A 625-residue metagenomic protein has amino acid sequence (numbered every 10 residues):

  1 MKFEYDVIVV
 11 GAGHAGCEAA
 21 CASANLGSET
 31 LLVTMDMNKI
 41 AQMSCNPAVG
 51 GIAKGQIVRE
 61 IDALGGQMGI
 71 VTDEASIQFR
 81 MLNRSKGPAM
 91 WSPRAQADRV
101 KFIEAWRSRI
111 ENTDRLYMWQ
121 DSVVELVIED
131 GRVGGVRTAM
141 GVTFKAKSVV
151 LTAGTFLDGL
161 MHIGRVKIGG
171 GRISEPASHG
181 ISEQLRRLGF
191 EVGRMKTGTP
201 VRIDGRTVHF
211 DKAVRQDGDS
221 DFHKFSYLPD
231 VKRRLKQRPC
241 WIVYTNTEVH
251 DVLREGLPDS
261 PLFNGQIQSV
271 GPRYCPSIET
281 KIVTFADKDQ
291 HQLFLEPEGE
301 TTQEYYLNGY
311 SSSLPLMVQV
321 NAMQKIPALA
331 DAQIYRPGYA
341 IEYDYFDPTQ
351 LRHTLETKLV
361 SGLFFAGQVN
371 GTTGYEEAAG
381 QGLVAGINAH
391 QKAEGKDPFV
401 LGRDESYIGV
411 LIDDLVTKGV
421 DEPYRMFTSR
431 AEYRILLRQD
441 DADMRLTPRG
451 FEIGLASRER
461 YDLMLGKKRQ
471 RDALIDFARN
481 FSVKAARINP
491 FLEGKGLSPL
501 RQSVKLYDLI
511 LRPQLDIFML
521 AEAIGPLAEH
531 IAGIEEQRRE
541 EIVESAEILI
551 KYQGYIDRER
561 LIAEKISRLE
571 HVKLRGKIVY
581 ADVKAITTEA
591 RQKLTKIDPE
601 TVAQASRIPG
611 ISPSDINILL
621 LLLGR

Functional and structural regions predicted by a protein language model:
K2-A15: Beta1/beta-strand and adjacent pyrophosphate-binding region of the FAD-binding site in flavoprotein oxidoreductases
F3-Y5, A139-S148: Core beta-strand elements of the Rossmann-like FAD/NAD(P) dinucleotide-binding domain in flavoenzyme oxidoreductases
V10, T143-G154: Short hydrophobic core segments
C21-E125, M140, T152-R172, P176 (+3 more regions): Conserved N-terminal/central alpha/beta ligand/cofactor-binding core
D36-N38, K54, S182-V320, T417-P490 (+2 more regions): An anion/pyrophosphate-binding glycine-rich loop and adjacent beta-alpha core in soluble alpha-beta enzymes
V127-T143: Conserved beta-strand-loop-beta-strand element in the redox core of flavoprotein oxidoreductases
Y306-T372, V400-D413, R539-K593, D598: A glycine-rich dinucleotide-binding beta-alpha-beta segment and adjacent secondary-structure elements that constitute
R430, L436, T447-N617, L621-R625: Extended, charge-enriched "interface" segments that sit outside catalytic cores
